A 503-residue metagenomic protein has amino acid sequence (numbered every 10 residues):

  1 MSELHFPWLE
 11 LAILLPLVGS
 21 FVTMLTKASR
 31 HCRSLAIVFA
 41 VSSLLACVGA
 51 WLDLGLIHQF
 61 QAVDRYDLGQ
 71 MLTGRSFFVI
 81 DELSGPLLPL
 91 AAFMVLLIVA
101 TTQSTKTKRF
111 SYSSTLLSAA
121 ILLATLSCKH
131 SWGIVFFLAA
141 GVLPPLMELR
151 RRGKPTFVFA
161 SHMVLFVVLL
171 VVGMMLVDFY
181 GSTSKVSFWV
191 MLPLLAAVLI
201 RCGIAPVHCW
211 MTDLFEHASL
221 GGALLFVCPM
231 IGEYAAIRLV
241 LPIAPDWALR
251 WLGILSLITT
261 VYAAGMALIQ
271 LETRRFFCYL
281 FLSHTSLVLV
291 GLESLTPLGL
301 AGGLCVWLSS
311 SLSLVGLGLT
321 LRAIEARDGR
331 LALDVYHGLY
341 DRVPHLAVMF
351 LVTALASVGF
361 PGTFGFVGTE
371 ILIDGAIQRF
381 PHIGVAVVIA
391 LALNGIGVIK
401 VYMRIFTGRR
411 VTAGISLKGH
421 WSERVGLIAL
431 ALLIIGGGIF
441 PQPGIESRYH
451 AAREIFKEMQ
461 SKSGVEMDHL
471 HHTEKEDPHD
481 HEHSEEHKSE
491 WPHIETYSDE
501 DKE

Functional and structural regions predicted by a protein language model:
M1-L11, S20-Q103, R109-S113: Transmembrane helix-loop-helix hairpins at membrane boundaries of multipass inner-membrane proteins
L4-L15, V79-A91, L126-G141, V186-I200 (+2 more regions): Structural signature of hydrophobic alpha-helical transmembrane segments
S20-M24, V99, A120-A124, L146-M147 (+8 more regions): Alpha-helical transmembrane segments of multipass membrane proteins
S29-C32, F110-I204, G221, A267-A332: Alpha-helical multi-pass transmembrane bundles of energy-transducing inner-membrane proteins
L97, V158, F188, L192-L255 (+5 more regions): Short helix-boundary/re-entrant hairpin motifs in multi-pass inner-membrane proteins
V240, V288-L295, G368-G384: Interfacial segments of multi-pass membrane proteins
W307-G329, H382-K418: Predominantly late transmembrane helices and immediately cytosolic-facing juxtamembrane segments
V343-H345, V398-D480, E490-E503: Cytoplasmic/organellar membrane-interface segments at the starts of transmembrane helices in multi-pass inner-membrane
